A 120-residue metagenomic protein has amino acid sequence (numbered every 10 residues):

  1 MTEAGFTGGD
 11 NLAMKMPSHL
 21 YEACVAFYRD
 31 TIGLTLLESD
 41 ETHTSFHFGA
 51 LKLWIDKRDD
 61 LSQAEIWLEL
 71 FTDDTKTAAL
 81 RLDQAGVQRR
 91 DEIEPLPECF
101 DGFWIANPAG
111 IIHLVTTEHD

Functional and structural regions predicted by a protein language model:
M1-T7, D83-D120: Vicinal oxygen chelate
M1-V25, I66-L68, H119-D120: N-terminal beta-strand motif that seeds the catalytic metal site of vicinal oxygen chelate
P17, R58, F71: Residue-level recognition of the GNAT/N-acetyltransferase active site
E22, K76-R81: Short amphipathic alpha-helices within nucleic acid-binding modules
C24-R29, L82, G110: Conserved active-site tyrosine of GNAT-family acetyltransferases
I32-S39, Q88-I93: Short secondary-structure junctions
L34-I66, I112-E118: Conserved short beta-strand elements that form part of the metal-binding/catalytic scaffold of enzyme active sites
S45, E69, D101-W104: Short hydrophobic/aromatic beta-strand element in the GNAT-like acyltransferase core that lines or flanks the acyl-donor
